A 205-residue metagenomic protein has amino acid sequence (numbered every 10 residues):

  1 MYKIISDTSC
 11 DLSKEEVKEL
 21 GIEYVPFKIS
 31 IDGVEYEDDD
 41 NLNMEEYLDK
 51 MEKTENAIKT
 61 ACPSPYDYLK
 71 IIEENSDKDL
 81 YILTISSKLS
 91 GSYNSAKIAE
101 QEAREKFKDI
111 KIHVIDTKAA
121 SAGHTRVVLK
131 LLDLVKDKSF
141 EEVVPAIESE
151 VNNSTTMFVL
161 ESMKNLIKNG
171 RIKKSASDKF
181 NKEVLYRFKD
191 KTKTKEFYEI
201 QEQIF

Functional and structural regions predicted by a protein language model:
M1, D77-D79, D109: A general structural motif
K3-D67: N-terminal glycine-rich anion-binding loop in soluble enzyme alpha/beta folds
C10-V17, I22-E23, S92, K97-Q101 (+4 more regions): Mixed-charge interfacial surface used for oligomerization/domain docking and macromolecular partner engagement
D39, T60, G91-S92, G123: Secondary-structure boundary/capping motif
K50, I71, A146, E150: Residues that form generic nucleotide/phosphate-binding pockets
P63-D79, T84-R104: Active-site cofactor/cluster-binding pocket
D79-S86, H113-D116, K130: Short glycine-rich or small-residue beta-strand-to-loop segments that form or flank ligand, phosphate, metal/Fe-S
